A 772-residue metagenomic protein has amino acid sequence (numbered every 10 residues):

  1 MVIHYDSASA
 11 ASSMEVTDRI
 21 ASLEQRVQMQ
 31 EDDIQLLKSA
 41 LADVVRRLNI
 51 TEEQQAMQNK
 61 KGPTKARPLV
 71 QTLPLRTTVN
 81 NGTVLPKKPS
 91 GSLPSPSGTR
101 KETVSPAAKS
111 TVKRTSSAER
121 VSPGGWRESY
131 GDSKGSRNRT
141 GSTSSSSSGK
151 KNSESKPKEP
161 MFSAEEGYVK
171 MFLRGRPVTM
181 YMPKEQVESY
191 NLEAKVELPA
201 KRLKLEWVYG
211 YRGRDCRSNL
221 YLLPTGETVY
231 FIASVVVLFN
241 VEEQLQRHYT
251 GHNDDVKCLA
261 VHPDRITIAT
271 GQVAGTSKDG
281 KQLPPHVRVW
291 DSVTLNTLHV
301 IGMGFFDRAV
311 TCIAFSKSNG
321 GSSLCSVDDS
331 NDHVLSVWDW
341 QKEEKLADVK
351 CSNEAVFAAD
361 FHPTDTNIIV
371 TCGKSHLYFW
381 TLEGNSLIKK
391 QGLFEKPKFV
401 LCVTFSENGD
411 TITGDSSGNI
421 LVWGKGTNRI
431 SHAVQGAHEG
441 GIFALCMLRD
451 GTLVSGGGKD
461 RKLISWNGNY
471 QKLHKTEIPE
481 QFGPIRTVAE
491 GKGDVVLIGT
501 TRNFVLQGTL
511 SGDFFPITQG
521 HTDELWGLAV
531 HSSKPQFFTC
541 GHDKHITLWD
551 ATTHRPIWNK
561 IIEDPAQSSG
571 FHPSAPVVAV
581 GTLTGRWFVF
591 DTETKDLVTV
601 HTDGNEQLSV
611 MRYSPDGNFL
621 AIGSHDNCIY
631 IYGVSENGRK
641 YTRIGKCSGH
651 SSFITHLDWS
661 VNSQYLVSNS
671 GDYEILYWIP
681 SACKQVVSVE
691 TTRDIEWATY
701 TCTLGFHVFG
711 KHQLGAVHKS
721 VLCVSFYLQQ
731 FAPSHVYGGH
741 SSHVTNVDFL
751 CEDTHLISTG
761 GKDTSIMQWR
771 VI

Functional and structural regions predicted by a protein language model:
M1-M14, R47-R174, E185, V196: Intrinsically disordered, low-complexity acidic/Ser/Pro-rich regulatory regions in eukaryotic proteins
S13-V16, I20-L23, V27-Q30, I34-L37 (+3 more regions): Non-transmembrane coiled-coil alpha-helices
I20, R26-M29, G98, T115 (+2 more regions): Residue-level recognition of hydrophobic positions within alpha-helical transmembrane segments
S144-I772: WD40-repeat beta-propeller superdomains and closely related acidic/aromatic-rich repeat-like regions
